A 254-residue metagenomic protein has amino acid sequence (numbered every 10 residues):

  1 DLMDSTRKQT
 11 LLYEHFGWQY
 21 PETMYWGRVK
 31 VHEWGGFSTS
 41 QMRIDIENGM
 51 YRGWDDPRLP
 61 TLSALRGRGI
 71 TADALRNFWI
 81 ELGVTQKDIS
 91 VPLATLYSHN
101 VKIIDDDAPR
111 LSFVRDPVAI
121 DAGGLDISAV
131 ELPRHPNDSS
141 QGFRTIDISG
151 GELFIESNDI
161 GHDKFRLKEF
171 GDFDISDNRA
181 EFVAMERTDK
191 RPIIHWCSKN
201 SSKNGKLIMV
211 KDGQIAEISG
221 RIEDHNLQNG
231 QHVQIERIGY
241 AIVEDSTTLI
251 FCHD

Functional and structural regions predicted by a protein language model:
D1-D254: Catalytic adenosine-cofactor/nucleotide-binding cores of aminoacyl-tRNA synthetases and other
